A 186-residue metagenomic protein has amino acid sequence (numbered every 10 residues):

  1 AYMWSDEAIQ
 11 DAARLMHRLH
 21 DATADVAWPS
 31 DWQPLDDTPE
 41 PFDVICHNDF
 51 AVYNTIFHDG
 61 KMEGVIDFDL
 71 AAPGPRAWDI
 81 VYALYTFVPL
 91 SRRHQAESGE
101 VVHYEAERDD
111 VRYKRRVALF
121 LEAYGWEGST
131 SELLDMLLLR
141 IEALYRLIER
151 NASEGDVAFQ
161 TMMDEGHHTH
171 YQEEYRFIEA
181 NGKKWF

Functional and structural regions predicted by a protein language model:
A1-D31, D43-N48, Y53, F57-H58 (+1 more regions): Conserved kinase catalytic-core helix
A1-M3, K61, A180-F186: Conserved NTP-binding catalytic cores of kinases and kinase-like/nucleotidyltransferase enzymes across multiple kinase
A1-S5, A72-G74, H94-A96: Short, polar/flexible loop-turn hinges at active-site or ligand-entry regions and domain interfaces
D31-T38, S98-H103: Short linear capping/connector segments at secondary-structure termini
D36-V81, P89-R92: Active-site acidic catalytic loop and adjacent metal/ATP-binding pocket of ATP-dependent phosphoryl transfer enzymes
I80-Y124, I141-G155: Active-site activation/catalytic loop segments of kinase-like enzymes and analogous catalytic loops in related
L144-F186: ATP/Mg2+ or Mg2+-diphosphate-binding catalytic cores that bind nucleotide phosphates or diphosphates via glycine-rich
